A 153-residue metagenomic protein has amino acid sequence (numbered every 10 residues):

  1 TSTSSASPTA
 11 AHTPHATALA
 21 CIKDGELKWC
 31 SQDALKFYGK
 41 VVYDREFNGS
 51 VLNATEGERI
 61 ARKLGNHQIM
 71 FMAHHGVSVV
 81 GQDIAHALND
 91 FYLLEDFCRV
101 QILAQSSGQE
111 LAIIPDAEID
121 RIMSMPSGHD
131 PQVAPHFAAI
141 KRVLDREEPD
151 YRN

Functional and structural regions predicted by a protein language model:
T1-N153: Glycine-rich flexible loops
